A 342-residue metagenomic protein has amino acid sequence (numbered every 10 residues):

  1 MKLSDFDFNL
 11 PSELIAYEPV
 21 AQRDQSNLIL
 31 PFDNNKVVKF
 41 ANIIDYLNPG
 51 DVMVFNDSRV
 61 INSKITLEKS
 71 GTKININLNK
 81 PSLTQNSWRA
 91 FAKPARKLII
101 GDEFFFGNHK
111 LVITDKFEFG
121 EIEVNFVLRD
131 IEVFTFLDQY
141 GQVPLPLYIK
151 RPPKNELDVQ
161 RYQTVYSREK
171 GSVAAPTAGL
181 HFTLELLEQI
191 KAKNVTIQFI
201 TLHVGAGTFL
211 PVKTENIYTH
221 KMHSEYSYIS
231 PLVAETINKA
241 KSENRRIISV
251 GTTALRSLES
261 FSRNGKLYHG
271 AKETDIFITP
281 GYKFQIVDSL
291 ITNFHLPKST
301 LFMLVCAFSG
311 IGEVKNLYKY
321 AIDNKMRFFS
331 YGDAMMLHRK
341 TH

Functional and structural regions predicted by a protein language model:
M1-H342: Surface-exposed, charge/polar-rich loops and edge strands
